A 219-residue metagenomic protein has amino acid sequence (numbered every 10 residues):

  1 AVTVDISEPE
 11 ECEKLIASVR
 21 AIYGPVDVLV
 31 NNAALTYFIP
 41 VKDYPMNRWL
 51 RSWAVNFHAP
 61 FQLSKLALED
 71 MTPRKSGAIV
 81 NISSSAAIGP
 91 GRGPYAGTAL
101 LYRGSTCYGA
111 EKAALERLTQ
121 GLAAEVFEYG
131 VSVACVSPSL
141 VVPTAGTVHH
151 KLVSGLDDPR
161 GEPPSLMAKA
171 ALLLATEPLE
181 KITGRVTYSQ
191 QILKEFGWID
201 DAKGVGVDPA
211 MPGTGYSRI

Functional and structural regions predicted by a protein language model:
T3-K14, M46: The beta1-alpha1 cofactor-binding region of Rossmann-like NAD(H)/NADP(H)-dependent oxidoreductases
P25, E116-T119, V126-V141, E180-S189: Conserved Rossmann-fold SDR core element
N32-Y37: Conserved NAD(P)H cofactor-binding loop of Rossmann-fold oxidoreductase domains
P40-V41, R48-W53: Substrate-binding pocket helix/loop in short-chain dehydrogenase/reductase
L66, M71, G109, G121-V131 (+1 more regions): Active-site-adjacent segment of SDR/Rossmann-fold oxidoreductases
A78-E128, L140-V141: Catalytic loop of short-chain dehydrogenase/reductase
C135-V136, G155-I219: C-terminal helical subdomain
